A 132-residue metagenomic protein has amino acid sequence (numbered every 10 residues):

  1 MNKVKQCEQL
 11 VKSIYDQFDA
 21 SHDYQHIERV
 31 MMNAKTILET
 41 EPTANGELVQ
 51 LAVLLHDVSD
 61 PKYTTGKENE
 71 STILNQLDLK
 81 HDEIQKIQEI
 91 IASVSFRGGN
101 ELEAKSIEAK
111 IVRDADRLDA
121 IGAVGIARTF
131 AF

Functional and structural regions predicted by a protein language model:
M1-T65, L102: Acidic/His-rich, divalent-metal-binding segments that scaffold phosphate/diphosphate chemistry
P42-F132: Divalent metal-dependent catalytic cores for phosphoryl transfer on phosphate-bearing substrates
